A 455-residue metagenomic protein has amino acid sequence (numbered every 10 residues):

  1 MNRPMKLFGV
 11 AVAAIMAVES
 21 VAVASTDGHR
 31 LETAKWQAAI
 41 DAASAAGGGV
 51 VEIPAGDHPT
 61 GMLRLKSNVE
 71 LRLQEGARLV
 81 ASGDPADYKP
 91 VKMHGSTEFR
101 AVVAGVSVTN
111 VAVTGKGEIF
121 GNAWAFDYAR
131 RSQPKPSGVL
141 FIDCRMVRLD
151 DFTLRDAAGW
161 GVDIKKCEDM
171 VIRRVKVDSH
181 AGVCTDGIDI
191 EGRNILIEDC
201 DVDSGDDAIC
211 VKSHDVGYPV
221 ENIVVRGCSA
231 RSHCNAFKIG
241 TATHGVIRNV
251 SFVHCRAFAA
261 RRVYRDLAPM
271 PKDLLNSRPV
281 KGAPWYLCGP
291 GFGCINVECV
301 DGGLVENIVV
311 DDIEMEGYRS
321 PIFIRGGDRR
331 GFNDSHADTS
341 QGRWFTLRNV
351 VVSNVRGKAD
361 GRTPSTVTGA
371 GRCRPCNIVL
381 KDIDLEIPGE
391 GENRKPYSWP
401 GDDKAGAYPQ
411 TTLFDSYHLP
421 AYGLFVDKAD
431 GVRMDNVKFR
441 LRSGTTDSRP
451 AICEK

Functional and structural regions predicted by a protein language model:
M1-A11: Bacterial N-terminal signal peptides that target proteins for export
G9-E19: Bacterial N-terminal signal peptides
S20-K455: Extracellular/periplasmic carbohydrate-active domains that bind, remodel, or depolymerize complex polysaccharides
